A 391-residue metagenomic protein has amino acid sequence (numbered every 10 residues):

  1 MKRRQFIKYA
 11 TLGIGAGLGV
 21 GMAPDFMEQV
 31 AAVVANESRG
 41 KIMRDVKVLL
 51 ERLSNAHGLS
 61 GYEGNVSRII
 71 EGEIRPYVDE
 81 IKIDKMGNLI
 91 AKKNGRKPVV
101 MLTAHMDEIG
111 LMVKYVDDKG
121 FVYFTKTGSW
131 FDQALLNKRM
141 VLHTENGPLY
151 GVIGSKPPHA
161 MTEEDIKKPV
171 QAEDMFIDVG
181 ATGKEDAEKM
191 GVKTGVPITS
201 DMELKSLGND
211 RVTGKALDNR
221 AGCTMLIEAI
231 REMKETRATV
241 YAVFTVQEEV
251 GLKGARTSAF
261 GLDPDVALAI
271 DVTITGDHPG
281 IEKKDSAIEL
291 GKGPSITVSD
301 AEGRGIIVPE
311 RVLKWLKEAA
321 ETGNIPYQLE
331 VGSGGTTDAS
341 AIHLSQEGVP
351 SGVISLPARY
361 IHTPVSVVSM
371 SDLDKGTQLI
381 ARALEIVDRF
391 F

Functional and structural regions predicted by a protein language model:
M1-I7: Twin-arginine (Tat) signal peptide motif
K8-A10, G15-G19, A23, M27-F391: N-terminal hydrophobic/helix-forming segments and targeting peptides
